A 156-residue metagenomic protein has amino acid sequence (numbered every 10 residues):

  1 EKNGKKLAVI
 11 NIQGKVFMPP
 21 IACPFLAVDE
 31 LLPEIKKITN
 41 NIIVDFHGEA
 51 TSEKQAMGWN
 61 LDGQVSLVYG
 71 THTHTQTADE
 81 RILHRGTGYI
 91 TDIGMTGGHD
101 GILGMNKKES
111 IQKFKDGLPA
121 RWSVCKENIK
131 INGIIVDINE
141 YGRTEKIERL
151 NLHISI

Functional and structural regions predicted by a protein language model:
E1-T39: Binuclear metal-dependent hydrolase catalytic cores centered on His/Asp/Glu-rich metal-binding motifs
K2-N3, H84-R85, D137-R143: Short acidic-glycine loop/turn motifs at beta-strand connectors
I10, I43, H72, V136: Divalent metal-coordination and catalytic microenvironments
I12-V16, H47-G48, T71-T73, I93-M95 (+1 more regions): Active-site metal-binding loops of divalent metal-dependent hydrolases
V16-P20, A50-K54, T77-A78, I156: Short, well-ordered, mixed-charge alpha-helical segments that flank or form enzyme active sites
K37-F46, Q64-V68: Short beta-strand/loop segments at the ligand-binding rim of alpha/beta enzyme cores
T51-R121: Conserved beta-sheet core of the metallophosphoesterase superfamily
E109-I156: A short C-terminal boundary segment appended to hydrolase-like catalytic domains
